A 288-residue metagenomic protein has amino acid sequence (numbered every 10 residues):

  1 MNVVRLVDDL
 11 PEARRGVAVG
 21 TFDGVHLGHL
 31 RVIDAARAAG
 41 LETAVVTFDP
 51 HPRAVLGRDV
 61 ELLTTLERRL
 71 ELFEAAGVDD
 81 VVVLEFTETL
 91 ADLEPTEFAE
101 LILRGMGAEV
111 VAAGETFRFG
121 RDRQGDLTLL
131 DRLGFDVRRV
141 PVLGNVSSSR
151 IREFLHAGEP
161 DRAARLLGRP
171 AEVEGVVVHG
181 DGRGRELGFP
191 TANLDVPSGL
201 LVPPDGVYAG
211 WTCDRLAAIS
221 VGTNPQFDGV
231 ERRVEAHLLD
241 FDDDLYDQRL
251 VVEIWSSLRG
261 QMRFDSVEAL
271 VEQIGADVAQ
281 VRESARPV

Functional and structural regions predicted by a protein language model:
M1-D9, V82: Short acidic-hydrophobic, aromatic-tinged amphipathic segments that line or gate anion-handling sites
D9-E12, E88-D92, L143-S148: A short acidic, often aromatic-flanked loop/helix-cap motif at beta-alpha or helix-coil junctions that lines enzyme
D9-E71: N-terminal catalytic cores of NTP/NDP-binding nucleotidyl/phosphoryl-transfer enzymes
H26, F73, V111, A163 (+2 more regions): Residue-level signal for inorganic ion chemistry
R31, R68, R162-R169, A269-A276 (+1 more regions): A non-catalytic, amphipathic alpha-helix used as a structural packing/dimerization or gating element in enzyme scaffolds
P52-R138: N-terminal Rossmann-like or analogous alpha/beta NTP/dinucleotide-binding catalytic cores that position adenine
D126, R132-T223: Glycine-rich, Lys/Arg-enriched anion-binding loops that position phosphate/diphosphate groups for phosphoryl
D181-V288: Phosphate/ribose-recognition catalytic cores of enzymes acting on nucleotide-derived substrates
